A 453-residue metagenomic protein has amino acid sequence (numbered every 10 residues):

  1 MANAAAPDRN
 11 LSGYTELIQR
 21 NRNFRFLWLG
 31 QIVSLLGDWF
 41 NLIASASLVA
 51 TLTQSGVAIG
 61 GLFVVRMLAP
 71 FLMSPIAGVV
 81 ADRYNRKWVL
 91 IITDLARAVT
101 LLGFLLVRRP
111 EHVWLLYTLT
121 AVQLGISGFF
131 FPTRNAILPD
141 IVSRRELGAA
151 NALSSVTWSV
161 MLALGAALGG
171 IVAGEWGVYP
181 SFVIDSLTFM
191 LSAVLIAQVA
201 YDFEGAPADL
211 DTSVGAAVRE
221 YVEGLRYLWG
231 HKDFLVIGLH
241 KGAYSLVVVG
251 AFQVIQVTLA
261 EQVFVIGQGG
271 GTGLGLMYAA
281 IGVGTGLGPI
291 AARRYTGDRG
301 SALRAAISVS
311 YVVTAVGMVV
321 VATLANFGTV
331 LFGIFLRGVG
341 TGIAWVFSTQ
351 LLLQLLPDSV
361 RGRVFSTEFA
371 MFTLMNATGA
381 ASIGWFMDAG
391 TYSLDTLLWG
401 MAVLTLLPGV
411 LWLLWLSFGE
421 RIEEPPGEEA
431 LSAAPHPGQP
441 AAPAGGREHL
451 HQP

Functional and structural regions predicted by a protein language model:
M1-Q439, H449-H451: Alpha-helical transmembrane-bundle signature of multi-pass membrane transport and export proteins
A444, H451-P453: Cytosolic C-terminal regulatory domains/tails of membrane transporters and channels
